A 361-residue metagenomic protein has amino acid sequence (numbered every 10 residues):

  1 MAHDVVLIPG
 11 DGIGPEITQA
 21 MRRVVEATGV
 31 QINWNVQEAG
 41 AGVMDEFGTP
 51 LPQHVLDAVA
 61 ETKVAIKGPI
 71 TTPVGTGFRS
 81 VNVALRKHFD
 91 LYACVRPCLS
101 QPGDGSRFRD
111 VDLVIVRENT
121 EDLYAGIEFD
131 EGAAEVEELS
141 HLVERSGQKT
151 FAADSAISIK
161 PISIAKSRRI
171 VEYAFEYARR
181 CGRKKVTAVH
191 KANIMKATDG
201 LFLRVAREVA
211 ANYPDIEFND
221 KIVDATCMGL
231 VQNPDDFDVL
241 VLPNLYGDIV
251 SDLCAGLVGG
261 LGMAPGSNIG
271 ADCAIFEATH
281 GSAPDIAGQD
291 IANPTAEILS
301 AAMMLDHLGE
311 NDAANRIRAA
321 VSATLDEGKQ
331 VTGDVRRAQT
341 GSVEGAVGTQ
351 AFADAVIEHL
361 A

Functional and structural regions predicted by a protein language model:
M1-V5: Extreme N-terminal starter segment of soluble prokaryotic enzymes
V6-A27, E137-K221: Glycine-rich phosphate/diphosphate-binding loop of Rossmann-like nucleotide-binding domains
D11-G14, K63, V116, A174 (+5 more regions): Buried hydrophobic positions in well-ordered alpha/beta secondary-structure cores of metabolic enzymes
M21, A206, E297-L305, V356: Buried hydrophobic packing segments
Q31-Q53, M228-L230: N-terminal beta-loop-helix "entrance" segment that forms/cooperates in small-molecule cofactor or anionic ligand
I32-V36, C181-H190, Y213-K221, E310-R318 (+1 more regions): Flexible, glycine/charged-enriched surface loops at secondary-structure junctions
A41-M44, G229-Q330: Glycine-rich phosphate/nucleotide-binding loop
D45-R145, A156-S158, L245: N-terminal glycine-rich phosphate/adenylate-binding segment common to multiple enzyme folds
